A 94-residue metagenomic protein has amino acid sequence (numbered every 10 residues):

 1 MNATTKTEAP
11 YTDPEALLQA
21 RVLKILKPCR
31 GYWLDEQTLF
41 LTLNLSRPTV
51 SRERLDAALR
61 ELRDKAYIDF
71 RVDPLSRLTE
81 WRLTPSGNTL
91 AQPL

Functional and structural regions predicted by a protein language model:
N2-W33: Short alpha-helical segments that sit at the start of domains
P14-R21, S51-R54, T79: N-terminal positioning helix adjacent to the helix-turn-helix/winged-helix DNA-binding module
Y32-L43: Short acidic, hydrophobic short linear motifs in intrinsically disordered regions
T49-K65: Short amphipathic alpha-helical interaction segments
R63-D73: A short, conserved structural fragment
L75-L83: Minor-groove-contacting beta-hairpin "wing" of winged helix-turn-helix DNA-binding domains
P85-L94: Short, amphipathic alpha-helical interaction segments positioned at domain boundaries
